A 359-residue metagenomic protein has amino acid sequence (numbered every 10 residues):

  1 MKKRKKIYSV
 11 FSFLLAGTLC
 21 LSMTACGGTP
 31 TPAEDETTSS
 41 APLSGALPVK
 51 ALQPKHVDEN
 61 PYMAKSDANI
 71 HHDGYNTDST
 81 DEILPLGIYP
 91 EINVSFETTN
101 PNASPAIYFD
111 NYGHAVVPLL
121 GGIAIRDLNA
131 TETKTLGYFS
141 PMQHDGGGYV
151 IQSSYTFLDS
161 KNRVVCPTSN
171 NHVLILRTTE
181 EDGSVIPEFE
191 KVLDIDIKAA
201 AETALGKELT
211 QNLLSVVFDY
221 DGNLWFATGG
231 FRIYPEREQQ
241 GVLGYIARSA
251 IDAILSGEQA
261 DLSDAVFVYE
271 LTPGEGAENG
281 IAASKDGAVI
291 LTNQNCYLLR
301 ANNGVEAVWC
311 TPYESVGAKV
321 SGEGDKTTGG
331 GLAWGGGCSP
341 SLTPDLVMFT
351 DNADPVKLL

Functional and structural regions predicted by a protein language model:
K2-L14: Bacterial N-terminal signal peptides that target proteins for export
S22-A25: C-terminal motif of bacterial Sec signal peptides marking the signal peptidase cleavage site
G27-T29: Bacterial signal peptide processing site
T31-S40: N-terminal, intrinsically disordered, polar/charged segments of Gram-positive cell-envelope systems that serve as
S40-N102, A115, G122-Q152, H172-N212 (+1 more regions): Extracytoplasmic/lumenal domain signature
T98, I107-Y108, G113-H114, S154-L158: N-terminal membrane-targeting/anchoring modules of bacterial envelope and secretion proteins
D110, P118-G121: Non-membrane alpha-helical segments in proteins
K161-C166, N170, L176: Hydrophobic alpha-helical hairpins/lids featuring a short glycine-rich hinge
